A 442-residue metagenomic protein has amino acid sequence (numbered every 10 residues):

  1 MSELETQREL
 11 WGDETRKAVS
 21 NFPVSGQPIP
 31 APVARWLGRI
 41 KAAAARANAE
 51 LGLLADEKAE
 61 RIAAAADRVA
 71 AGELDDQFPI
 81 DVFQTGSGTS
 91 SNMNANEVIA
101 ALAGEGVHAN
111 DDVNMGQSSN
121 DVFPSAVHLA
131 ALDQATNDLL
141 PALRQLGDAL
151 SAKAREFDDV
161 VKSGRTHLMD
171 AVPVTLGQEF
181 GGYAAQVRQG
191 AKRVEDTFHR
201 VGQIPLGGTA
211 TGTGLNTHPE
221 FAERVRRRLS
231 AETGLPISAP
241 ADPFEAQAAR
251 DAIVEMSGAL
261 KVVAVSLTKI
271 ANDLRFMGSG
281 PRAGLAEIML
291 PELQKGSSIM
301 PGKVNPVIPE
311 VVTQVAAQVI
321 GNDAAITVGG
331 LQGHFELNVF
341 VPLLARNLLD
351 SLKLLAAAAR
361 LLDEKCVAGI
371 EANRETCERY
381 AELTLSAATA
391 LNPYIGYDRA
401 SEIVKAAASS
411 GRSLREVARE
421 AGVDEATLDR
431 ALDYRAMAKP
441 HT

Functional and structural regions predicted by a protein language model:
M1-T442: Conserved, well-structured ligand/cofactor-binding cores
